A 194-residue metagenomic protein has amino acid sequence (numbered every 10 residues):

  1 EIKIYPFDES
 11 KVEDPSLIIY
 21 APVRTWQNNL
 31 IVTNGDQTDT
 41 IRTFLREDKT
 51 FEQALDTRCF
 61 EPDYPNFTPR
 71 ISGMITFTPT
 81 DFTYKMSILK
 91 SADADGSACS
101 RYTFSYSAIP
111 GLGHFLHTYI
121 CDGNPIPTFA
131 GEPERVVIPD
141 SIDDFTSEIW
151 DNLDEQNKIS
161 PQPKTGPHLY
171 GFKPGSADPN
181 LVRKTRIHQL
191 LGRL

Functional and structural regions predicted by a protein language model:
E1-L194: Conserved short alpha-helical segments that host acidic/polar catalytic motifs at enzyme active sites
